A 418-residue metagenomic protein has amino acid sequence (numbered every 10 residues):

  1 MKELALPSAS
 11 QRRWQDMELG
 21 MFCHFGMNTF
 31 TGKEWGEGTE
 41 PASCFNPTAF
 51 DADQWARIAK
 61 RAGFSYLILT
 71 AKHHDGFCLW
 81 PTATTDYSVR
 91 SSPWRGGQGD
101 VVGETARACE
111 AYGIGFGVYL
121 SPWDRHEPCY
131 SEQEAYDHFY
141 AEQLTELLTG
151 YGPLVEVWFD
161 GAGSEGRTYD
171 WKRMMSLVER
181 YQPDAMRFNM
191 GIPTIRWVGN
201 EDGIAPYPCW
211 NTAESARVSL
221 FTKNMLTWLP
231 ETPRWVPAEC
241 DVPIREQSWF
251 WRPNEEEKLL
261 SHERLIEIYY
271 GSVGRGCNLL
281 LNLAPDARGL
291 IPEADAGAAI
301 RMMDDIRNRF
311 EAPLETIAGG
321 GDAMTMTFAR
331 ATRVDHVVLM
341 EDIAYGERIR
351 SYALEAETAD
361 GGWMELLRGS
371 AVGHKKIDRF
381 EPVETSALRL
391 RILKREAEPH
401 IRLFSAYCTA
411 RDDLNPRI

Functional and structural regions predicted by a protein language model:
M1-P382, R391-I418: Mature catalytic domains of secreted/periplasmic carbohydrate-active enzymes
A387-R389: Short, conserved beta-strand segments of beta-strand-rich sandwich/propeller modules, principally
